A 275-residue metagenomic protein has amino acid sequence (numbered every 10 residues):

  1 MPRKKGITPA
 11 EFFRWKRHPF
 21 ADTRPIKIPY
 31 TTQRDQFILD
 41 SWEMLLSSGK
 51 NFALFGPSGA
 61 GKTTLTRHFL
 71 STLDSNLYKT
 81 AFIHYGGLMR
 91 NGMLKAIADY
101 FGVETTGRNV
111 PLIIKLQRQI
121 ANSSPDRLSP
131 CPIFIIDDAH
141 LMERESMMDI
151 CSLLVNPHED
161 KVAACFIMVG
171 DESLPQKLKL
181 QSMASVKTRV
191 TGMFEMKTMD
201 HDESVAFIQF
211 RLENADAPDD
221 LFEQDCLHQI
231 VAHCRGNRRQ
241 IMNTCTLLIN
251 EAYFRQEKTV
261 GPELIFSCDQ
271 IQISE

Functional and structural regions predicted by a protein language model:
M1-P9, A163, D202-Q209, E213-E275: C-terminal alpha-helical "lid" subdomain
M1-S48, F266, Q270, S274-E275: A short, basic N-terminal segment
W15-F20, Y78-T80, L88-G107: Conserved NTP-binding/hydrolysis module of P-loop NTPases
S47-H68: Walker A/P-loop nucleotide-binding motif
N51, A121, L128, P132-M168 (+1 more regions): Conserved Walker B catalytic segment
L70-L73, L174-R189: Short regulatory helix/loop adjacent to the ATP-binding pocket of P-loop NTPases
I83-G86, L178, T191-S204: Conserved AAA+ ATPase "SRH/arginine-finger" region at the nucleotide-binding site
G102-P125: Central P-loop NTPase core of STAND/AAA+ ATPases
